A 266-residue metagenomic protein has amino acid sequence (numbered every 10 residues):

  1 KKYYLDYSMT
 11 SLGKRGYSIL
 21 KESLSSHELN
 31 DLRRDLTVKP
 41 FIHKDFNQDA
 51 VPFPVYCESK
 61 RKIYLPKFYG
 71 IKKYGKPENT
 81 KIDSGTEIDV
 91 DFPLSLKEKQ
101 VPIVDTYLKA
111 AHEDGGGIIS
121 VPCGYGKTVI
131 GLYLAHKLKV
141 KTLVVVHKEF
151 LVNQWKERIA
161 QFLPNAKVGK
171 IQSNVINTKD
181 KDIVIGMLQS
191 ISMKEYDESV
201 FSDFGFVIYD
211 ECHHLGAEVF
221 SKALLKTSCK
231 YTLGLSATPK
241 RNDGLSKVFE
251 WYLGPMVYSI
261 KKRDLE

Functional and structural regions predicted by a protein language model:
Y3-I42: Short Lys/Arg-enriched alpha/beta "domain-start" segment
D35-I82: Interdomain "pre-motor" coupling segment immediately N-terminal to P-loop NTPase/helicase cores
N79-S120: Conserved pre-motif I regulatory segment
E113-A135: Walker A/P-loop
K141-K148: Conserved RecA-like ASCE P-loop NTPase motor core of nucleic-acid helicases/translocases
F150-N174: Conserved helix-turn-beta segment of the N-terminal RecA-like "Helicase ATP-binding" lobe in SF1/SF2 helicases
S173-F206, A217-K222: Conserved helix/coil segment N-terminal to the catalytic DExD/H
G205, H213-E266: Post-DEXD/H (motif II) to motif III coupling segment of the RecA-like Helicase ATP-binding lobe
